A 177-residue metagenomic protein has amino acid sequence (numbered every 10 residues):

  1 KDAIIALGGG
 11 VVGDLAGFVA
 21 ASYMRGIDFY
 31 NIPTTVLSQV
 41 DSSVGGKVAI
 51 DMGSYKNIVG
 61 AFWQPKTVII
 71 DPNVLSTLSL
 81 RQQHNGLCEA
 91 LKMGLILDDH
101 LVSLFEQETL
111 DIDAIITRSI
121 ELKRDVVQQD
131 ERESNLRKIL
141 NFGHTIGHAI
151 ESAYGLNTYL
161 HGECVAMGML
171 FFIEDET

Functional and structural regions predicted by a protein language model:
K1-G26: Anion-binding (especially nucleotide phosphate/pyrophosphate-binding) glycine-rich loop and adjoining beta-alpha core
A3, G26, Q64, L136-R137: A generic hydrophobic-helix recognition signal that picks specific residues within alpha-helical hydrophobic
I5-G9, P33, L160-E163: Active-site nucleophile and cofactor-binding loops and adjacent substrate-binding regions of central metabolic enzymes
G8-G10, D41, G143: Conserved phosphate-binding and hydrolysis motifs of nucleotide-dependent enzymes
G10-L15, K47-V48, F62, T145 (+2 more regions): Gly/Ser/Thr-rich beta-alpha loop segments that engage phosphate groups in nucleotides
G17-Q107: A glycine/threonine-rich phosphate-anchoring loop and its flanking beta-alpha core in nucleotide/phosphate-binding
L104-T177: Active-site segments that bind and position negatively charged phosphate/pyrophosphate groups
